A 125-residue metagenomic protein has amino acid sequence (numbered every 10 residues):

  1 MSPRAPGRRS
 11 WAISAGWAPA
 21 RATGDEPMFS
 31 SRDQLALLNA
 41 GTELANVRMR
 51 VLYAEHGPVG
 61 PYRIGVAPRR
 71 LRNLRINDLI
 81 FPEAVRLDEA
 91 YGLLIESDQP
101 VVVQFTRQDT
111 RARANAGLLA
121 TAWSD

Functional and structural regions predicted by a protein language model:
M1-D125: Gly/Pro-rich, tryptophan- and cysteine-flecked surface segments typical of secreted/extracellular proteins
